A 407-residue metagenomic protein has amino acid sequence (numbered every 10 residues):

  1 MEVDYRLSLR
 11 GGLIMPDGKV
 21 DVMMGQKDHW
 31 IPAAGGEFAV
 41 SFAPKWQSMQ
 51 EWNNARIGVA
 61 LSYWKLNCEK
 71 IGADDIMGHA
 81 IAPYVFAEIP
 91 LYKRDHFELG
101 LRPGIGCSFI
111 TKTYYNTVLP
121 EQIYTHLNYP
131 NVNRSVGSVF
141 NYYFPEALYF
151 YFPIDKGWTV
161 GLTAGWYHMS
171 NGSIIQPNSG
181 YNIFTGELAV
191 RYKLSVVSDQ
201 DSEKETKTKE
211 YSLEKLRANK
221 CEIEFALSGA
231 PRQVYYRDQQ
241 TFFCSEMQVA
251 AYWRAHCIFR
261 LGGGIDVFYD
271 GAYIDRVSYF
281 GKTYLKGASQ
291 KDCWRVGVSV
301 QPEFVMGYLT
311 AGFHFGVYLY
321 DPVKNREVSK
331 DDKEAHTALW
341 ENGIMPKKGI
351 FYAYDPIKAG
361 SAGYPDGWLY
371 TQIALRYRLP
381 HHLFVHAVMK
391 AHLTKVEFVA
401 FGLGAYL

Functional and structural regions predicted by a protein language model:
M1-V3, A43-Q50, L194-E222: Outer-membrane beta-barrel biogenesis signature
M1-Y5, E51-I57, D95-L101, K156-V160 (+7 more regions): Outer-envelope beta-barrel architecture signal
V3, D28-A34, D75-P83, S138-F144 (+6 more regions): Residues that define the transmembrane beta-barrel architecture of outer-membrane proteins
L7-D17, V59-K65, A164-Y167, I223-R237 (+4 more regions): Transmembrane beta-strand segments that form the barrel wall of outer-membrane beta-barrel proteins
L13-A33, K70-I76, P231-Q248: Surface-exposed strand-loop-strand hairpins of Gram-negative outer-membrane beta-barrel proteins
P16-V20, C68-K70, I110-N116, N171-I175 (+5 more regions): Outer-membrane beta-barrel proteins
G36, N182-E205, V396-L407: Outer-membrane beta-barrel "beta-signal"
A82-G172, S179-Y181, R191, W253 (+3 more regions): Outer-membrane beta-barrel transmembrane domain signature
